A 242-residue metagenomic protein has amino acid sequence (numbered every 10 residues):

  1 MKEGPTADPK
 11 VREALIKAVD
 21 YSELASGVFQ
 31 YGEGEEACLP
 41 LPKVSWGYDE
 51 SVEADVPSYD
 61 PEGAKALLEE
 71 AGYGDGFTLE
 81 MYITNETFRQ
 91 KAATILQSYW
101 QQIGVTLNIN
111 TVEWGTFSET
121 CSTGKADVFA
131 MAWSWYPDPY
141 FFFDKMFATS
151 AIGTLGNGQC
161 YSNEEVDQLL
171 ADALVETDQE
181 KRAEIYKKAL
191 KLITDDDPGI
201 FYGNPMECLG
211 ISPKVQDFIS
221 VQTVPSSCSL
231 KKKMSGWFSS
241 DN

Functional and structural regions predicted by a protein language model:
M1-A37, F77-T87, T177-D195: Alpha-helical secondary-structure segments
M1-P9, K43-G63, T120-G124, D144-D172 (+1 more regions): Short, solvent-exposed loop/beta-turn-alpha elements that line the ligand-binding surface or hinge of extracytoplasmic
G4, Y21-L24, Y31-E35, W46-G47 (+4 more regions): Solvent-exposed loop/turn segments at secondary-structure junctions within structured extracellular/periplasmic domains
P9, P61-E80: Immediate post-signal peptide segment of exported/extracytoplasmic ligand-binding proteins
K10, A14, V19, E23 (+11 more regions): Extracytoplasmic/secreted proteins, especially bacterial periplasmic and envelope-associated proteins
K17, E35-E69, F88-K91: Structural transition elements
S26-Q30, L39, A92-A93, Y140-F142 (+1 more regions): Short, solvent-exposed loop/turn and secondary-structure capping segments
S98-T149, I185: Periplasmic binding protein-like
